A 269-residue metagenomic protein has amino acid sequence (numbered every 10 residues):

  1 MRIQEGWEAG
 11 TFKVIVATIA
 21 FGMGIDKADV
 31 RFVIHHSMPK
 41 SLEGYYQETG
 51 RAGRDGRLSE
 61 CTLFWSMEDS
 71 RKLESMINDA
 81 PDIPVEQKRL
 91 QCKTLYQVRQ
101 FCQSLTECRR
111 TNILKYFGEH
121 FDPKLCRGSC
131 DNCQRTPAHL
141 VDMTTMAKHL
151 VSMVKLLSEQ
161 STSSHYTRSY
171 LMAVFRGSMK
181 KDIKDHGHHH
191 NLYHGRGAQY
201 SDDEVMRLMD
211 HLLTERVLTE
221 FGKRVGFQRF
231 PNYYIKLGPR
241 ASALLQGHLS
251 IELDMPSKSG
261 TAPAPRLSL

Functional and structural regions predicted by a protein language model:
M1-F21, I25-D202, L208, G226-P231 (+4 more regions): C-terminal helicase lobe
I113, L213-F227: A short, conserved structural fragment
R266-L269: Short, intrinsically disordered, charge-balanced linker/junction segments flanking boundaries in proteins
